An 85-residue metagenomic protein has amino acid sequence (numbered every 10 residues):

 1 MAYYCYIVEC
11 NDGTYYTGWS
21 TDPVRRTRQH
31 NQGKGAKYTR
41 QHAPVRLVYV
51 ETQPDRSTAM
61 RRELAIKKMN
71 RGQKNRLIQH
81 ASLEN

Functional and structural regions predicted by a protein language model:
M1-Q53, S57-K67, R71-L77, A81-N85: GIY-YIG nuclease catalytic motif and its immediate N-terminal context
